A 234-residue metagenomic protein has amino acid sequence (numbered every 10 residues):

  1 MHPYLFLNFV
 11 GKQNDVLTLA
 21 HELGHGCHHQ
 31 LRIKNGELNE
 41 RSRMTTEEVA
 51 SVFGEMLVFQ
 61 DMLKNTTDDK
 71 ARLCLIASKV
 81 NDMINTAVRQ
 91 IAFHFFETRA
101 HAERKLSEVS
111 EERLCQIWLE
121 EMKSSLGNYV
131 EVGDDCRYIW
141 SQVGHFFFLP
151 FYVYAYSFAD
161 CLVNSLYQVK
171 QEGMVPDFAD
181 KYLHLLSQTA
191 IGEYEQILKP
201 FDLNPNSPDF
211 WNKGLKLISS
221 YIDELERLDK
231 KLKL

Functional and structural regions predicted by a protein language model:
M1-A20: Short pre-active-site segment immediately N-terminal to the catalytic Zn-binding motif
M1-L7, I76-K79, N85-A92: Active-site-proximal, well-structured secondary-structure segments within enzyme catalytic domains
V10, N14, R41-T45, V80-M83 (+2 more regions): Short, solvent-exposed segments of well-ordered alpha helices
V10-N14, G24-H25, S51, V58-F59 (+2 more regions): Short, glycine-/Ser/Thr-/acidic-enriched flexible segments
L19, C27, K64, Q90 (+2 more regions): C-terminal, non-catalytic "cap/extension" segments appended to globular domains
G24-L38, L57: Catalytic Zn2+-binding segment of zinc metalloproteases
N35-S42, L63-L75, G173-K181: Short, glycine/acidic-rich hinge or "gate" loops at secondary-structure transitions that mediate conformational
S42-A71, K79-N81, N85, A159: Post-HExxH zinc-binding segment in Zn-dependent metallohydrolases
